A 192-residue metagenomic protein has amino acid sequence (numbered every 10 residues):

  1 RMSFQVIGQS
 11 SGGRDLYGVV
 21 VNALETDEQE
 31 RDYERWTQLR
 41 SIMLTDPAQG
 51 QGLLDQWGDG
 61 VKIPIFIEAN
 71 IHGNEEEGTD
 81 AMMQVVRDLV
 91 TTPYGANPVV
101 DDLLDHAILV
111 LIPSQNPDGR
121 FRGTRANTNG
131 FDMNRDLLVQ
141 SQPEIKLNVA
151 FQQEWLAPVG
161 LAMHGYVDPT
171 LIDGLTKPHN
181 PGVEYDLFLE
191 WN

Functional and structural regions predicted by a protein language model:
R1-N192: Structured catalytic-domain cores with a bias toward divalent-metal coordination
